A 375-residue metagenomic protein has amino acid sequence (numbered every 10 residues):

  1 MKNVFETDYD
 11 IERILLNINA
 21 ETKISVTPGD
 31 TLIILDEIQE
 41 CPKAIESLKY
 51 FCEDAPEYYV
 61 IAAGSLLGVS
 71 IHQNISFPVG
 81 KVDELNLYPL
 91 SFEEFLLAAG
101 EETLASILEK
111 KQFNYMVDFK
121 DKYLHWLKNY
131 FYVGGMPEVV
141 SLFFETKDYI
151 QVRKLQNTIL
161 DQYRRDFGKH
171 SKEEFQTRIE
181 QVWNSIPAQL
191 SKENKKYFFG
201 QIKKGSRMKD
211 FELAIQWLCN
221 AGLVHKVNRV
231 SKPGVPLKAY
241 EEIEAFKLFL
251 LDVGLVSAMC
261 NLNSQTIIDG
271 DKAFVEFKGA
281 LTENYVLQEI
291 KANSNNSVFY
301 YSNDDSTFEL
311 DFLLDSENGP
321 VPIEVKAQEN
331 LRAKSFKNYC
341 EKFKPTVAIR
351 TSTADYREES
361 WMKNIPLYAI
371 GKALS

Functional and structural regions predicted by a protein language model:
M1-P28: Short glycine-rich substrate-engagement loop in P-loop NTPases that contacts/grips substrate
V26-A44: Conserved P-loop NTPase "ATPase switch" module shared by AAA+ and STAND
I34, Y59-S65, N86: Structural recognition of the conserved hydrophobic beta-strand(s) that form the central parallel beta-sheet of P-loop
Q39-I61: Conserved Walker B catalytic segment
H72-S191: Interdomain motor-coupling "hinge/lid" segment immediately C-terminal to the ATP-binding subdomain of NTP-driven enzymes
S141-E309, L314: Accessory nucleic acid-recognition modules appended to NTPase machines
I290, L310-E329, A348: Conserved catalytic cores of phosphodiester-cleaving nucleases, focusing on short active-site segments
A327-I365: Catalytic cores of nucleic-acid endonucleases
